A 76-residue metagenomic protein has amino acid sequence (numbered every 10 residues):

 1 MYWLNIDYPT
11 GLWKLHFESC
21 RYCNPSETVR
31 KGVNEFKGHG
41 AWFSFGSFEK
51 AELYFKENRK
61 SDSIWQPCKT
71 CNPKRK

Functional and structural regions predicted by a protein language model:
M1-K76: Mature, structured domains enriched in cysteine- and short glycine motifs
